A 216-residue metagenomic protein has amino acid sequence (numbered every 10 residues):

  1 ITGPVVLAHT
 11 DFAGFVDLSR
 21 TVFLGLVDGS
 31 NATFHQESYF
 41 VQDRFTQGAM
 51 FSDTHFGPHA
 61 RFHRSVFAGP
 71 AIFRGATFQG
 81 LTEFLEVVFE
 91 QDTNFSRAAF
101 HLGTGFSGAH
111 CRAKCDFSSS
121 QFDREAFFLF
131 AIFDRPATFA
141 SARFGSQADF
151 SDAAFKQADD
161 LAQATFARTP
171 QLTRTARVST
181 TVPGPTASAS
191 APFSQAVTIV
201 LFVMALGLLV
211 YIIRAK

Functional and structural regions predicted by a protein language model:
I1-F193: N-terminal leader/targeting and pre-domain segments
T2, V200, I213-R214: Residues marking helix boundaries in flexible regions
A131, T198, Y211-I212: Generic short N-terminal amphipathic or hydrophobic helices
P192-L201: Short, hydrophobic alpha-helical membrane anchors of single-pass surface/secreted proteins
M204-K216: Alpha-helical transmembrane segments
